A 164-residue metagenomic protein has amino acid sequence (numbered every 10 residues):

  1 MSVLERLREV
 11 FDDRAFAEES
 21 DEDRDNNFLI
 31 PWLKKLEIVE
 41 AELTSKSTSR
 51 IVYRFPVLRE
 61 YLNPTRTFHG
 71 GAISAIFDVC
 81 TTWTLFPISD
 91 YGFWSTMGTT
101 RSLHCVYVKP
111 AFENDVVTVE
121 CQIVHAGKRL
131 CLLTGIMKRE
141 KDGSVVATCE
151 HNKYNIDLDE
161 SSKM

Functional and structural regions predicted by a protein language model:
M1-M164: Terminal targeting signals and extreme-terminal segments of soluble enzymes
